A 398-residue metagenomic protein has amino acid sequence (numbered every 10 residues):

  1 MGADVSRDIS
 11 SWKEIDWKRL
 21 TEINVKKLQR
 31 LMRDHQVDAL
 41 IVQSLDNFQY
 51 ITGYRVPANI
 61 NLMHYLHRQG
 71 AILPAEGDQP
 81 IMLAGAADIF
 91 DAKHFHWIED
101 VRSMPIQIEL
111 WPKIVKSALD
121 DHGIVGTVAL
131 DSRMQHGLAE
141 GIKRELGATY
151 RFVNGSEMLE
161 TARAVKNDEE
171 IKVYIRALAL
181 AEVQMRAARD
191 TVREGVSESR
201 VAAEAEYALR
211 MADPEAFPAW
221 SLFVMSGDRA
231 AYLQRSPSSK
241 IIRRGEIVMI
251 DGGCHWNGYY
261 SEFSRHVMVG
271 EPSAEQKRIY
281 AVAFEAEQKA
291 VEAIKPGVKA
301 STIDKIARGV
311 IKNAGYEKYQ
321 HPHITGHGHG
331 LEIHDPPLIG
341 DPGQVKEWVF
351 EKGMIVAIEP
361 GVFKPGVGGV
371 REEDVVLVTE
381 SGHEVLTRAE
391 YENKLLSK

Functional and structural regions predicted by a protein language model:
M1-K398: Active-site neighborhoods and metal-handling regions in enzymes and metal-associated proteins
